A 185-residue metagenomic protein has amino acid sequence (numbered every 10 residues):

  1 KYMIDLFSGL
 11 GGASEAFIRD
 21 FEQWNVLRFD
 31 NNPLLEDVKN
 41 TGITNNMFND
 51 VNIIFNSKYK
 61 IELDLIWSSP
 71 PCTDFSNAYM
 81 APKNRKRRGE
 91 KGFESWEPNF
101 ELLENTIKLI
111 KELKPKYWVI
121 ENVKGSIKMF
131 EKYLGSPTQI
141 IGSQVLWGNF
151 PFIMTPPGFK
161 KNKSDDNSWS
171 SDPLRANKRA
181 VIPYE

Functional and structural regions predicted by a protein language model:
Y2-I53, W67: SAM cofactor-binding core of SAM-dependent methyltransferases, primarily the Rossmann-like beta-alpha-beta module
N46, I53-L65, C72-E185: Class I S-adenosyl-L-methionine
